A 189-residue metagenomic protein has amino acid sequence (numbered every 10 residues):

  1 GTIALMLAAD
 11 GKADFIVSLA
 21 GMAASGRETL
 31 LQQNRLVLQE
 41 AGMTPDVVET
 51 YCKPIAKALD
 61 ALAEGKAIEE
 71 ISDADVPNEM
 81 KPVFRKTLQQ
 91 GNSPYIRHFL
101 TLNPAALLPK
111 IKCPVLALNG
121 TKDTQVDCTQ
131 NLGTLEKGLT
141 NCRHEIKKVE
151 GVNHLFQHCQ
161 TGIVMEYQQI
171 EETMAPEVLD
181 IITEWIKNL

Functional and structural regions predicted by a protein language model:
G1-G11: Short glycine-enriched nucleophile-adjacent loop and the immediately C-terminal alpha-helix near the catalytic center
A9-F15, M22, N92, H98 (+2 more regions): Catalytic cores of nucleotide-enabled group-transfer and carboxylate-activating enzymes in metabolic and assembly-line
K12-F15, K112-P114, C142-E145: Loop/turn elements at helix/coil->beta-strand transitions in domains of secreted/extracellular proteins
V17-P109: Accessory cap/linker subdomain of secreted extracellular hydrolases
I111, A117-N119, D123: Short beta-strand/loop motif that positions the catalytic acidic residue of the alpha/beta-hydrolase fold
T121-D123, E150-N153: Acidic beta-to-alpha connecting loop that harbors the catalytic carboxylate
T124-Q130: Conserved alpha/beta-hydrolase "acid-adjacent" motif
V152-F156, Q160-L189: Catalytic active-site module of serine/aspartate enzymes centered on a nucleophile-bearing elbow/loop
